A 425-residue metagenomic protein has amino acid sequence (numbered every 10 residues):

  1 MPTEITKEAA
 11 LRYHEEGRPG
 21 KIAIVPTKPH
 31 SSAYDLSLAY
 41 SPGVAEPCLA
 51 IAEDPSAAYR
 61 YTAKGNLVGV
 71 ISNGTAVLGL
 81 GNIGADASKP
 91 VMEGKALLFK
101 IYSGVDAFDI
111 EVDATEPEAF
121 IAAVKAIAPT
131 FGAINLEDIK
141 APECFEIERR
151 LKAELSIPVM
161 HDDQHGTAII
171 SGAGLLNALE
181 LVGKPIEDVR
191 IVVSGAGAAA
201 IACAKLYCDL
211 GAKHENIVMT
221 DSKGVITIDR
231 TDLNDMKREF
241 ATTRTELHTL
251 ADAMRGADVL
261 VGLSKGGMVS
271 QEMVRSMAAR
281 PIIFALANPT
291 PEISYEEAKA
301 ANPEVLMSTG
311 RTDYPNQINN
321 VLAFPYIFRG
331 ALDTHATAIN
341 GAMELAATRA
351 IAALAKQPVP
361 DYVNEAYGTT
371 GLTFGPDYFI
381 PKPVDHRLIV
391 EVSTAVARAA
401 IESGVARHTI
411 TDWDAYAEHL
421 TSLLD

Functional and structural regions predicted by a protein language model:
M1-V159, S393, R398-R407, T421-D425: N-terminal ligand-binding/catalytic initiation module
Y59-K64, K100-I101, A126-A128, K152-A153 (+7 more regions): Solvent-exposed alpha-helices and their adjacent loops that cap or buttress functional pockets in soluble metabolic
N73-T75, I83, V112-D113, D138-A141 (+5 more regions): Short, ordered loop/turn segments at secondary-structure junctions
L78, I83-S103, L155, H161 (+2 more regions): Glycine-rich phosphate/diphosphate-binding loop of Rossmann-like nucleotide-binding domains
D109, N135-D138, V159-D162, V193 (+5 more regions): General beta-strand structural signal in soluble alpha/beta enzymes
D162-D163, V182, A285-I410: Adenosine-phosphate binding glycine-rich loop
R238-L306, R311-D313: Rossmann-like adenosine-cofactor binding region
